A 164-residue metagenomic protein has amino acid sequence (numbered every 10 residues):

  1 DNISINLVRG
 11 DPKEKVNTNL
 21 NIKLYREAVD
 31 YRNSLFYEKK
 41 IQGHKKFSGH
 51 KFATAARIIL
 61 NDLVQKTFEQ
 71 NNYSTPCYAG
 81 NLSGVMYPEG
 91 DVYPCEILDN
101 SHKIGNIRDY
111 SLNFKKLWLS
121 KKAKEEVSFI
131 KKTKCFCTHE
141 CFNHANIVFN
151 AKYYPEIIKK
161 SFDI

Functional and structural regions predicted by a protein language model:
D1-A79, S83-P88, V92-Y93, L98-N106 (+1 more regions): Radical SAM enzyme [4Fe-4S]-AdoMet core and its adjacent flexible, acidic and glycine-rich loops/tails across
N72-S74, D91-I164: Flexible mid-to-C-terminal extensions adjoining Fe-S/redox cofactors in radical SAM and related proteins
